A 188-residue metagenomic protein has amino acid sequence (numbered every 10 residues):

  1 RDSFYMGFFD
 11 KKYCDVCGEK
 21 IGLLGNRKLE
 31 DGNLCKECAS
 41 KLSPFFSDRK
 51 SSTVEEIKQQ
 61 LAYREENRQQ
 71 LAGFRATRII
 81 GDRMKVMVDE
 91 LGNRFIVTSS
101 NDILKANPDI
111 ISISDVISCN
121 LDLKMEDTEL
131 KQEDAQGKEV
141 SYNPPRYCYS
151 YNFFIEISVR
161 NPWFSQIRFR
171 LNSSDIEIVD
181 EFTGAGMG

Functional and structural regions predicted by a protein language model:
R1-M6, F154: N-terminal amphipathic/basic-hydrophobic helices that include classical n-h-c signal peptides and signal-anchor
F4-R64: N-terminal cysteine/histidine-rich coordination modules
F8-F9, E90-G92, Y149-F153: A short, compositionally biased
K11, I110, F154: Beta-strand-rich binding-surface signature of beta-sandwich/beta-barrel folds used to engage anionic ligands
L42-D109: Anionic N-terminal interaction surfaces
D102-I103, N107, S112, M125 (+1 more regions): A contiguous catalytic/ligand-binding core that recognizes phosphate-bearing ligands
I111-L121: Structured surface patches comprising rigid loops and adjacent beta-strands/short helices at the edges of well-ordered
C119-G188: Acidic, Ser/Thr- and proline-rich intrinsically disordered linker/docking segments of eukaryotic scaffolds
